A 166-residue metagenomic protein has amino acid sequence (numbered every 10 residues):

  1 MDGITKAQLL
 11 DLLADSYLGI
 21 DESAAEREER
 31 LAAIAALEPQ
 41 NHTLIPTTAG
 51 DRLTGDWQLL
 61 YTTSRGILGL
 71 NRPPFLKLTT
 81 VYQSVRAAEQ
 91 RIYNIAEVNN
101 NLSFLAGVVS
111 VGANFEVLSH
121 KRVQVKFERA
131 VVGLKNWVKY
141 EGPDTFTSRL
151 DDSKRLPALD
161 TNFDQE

Functional and structural regions predicted by a protein language model:
D2-E166: Soluble ligand-binding/transfer domains with enclosed cavities or grooves
